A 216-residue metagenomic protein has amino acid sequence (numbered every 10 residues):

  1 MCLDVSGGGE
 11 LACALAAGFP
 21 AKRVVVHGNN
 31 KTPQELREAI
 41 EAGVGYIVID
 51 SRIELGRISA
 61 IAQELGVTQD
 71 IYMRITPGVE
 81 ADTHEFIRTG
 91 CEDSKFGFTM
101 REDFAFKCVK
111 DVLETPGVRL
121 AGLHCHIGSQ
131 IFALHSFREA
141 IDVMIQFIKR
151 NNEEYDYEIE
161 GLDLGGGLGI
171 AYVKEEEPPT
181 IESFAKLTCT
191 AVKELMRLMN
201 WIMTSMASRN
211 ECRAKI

Functional and structural regions predicted by a protein language model:
M1-V44: N-terminal active-site wall of soluble small-molecule enzyme domains
C2, A21-V25, Y46, T68-R74 (+4 more regions): Structural preference for beta-strand elements that scaffold enzyme active sites
G7, A39, I58, M73 (+3 more regions): Conserved, mostly hydrophobic/aromatic
G9-E10, N30-T32, S51-I53, I75-V79 (+4 more regions): Active-site-proximal loop/turn and secondary-structure-junction residues that shape catalytic pockets, frequently
A14, H27, T76-P77, R101-L120 (+2 more regions): Structured alpha-helical segments in the cores of large, soluble enzyme domains
K22, E41-I47, E85-M100, A133-R138 (+1 more regions): Glycine-rich tight-turn/loop motif centered on a GG-T
S51-R119: Conserved anion-binding
S129-I216: C-terminal active-site-proximal or functional interface alpha/beta core segments in diverse enzymes
